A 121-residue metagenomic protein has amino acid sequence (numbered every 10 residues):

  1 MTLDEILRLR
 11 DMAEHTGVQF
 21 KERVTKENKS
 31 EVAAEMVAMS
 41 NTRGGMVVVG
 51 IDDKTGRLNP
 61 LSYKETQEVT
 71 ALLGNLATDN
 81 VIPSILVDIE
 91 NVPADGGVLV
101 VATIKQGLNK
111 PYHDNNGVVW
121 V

Functional and structural regions predicted by a protein language model:
M1-V121: Conserved N-terminal catalytic/coupling substructures associated with nucleotide/phosphate chemistry
